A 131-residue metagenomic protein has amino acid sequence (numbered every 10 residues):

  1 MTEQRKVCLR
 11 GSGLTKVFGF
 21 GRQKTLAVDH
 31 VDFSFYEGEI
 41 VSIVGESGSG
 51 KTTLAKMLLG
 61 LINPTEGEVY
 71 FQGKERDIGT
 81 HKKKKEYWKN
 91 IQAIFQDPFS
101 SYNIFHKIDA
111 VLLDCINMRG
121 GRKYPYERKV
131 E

Functional and structural regions predicted by a protein language model:
R5-C8, V17-H30, E37, T80-K83 (+2 more regions): A short, flexible loop at the N-terminus of ABC-type nucleotide-binding domains that lies
S42, K85-Q96, A110: ABC nucleotide-binding domain signature
V44-E46: The feature captures the beta-strand-to-loop junction immediately N-terminal to the Walker
T52-T53: Conserved Walker
L59: Helix-to-loop junction immediately C-terminal to a conserved catalytic motif
G67-D77: Conserved ABC transporter NBD signature motif
R76-Q92, M118: ABC ATPase NBD coupling module
D97, I104-M118: Q-loop/switch helix immediately C-terminal to the Walker
